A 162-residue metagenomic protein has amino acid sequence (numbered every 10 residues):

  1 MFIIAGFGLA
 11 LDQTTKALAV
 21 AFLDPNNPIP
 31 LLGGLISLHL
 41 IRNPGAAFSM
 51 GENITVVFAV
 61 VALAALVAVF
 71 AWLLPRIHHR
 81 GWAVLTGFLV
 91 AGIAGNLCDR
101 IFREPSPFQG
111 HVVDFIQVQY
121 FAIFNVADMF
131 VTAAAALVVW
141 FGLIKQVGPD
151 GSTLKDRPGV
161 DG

Functional and structural regions predicted by a protein language model:
M1-G162: Alpha-helical transmembrane bundles and membrane-interface segments of multipass inner-membrane proteins
